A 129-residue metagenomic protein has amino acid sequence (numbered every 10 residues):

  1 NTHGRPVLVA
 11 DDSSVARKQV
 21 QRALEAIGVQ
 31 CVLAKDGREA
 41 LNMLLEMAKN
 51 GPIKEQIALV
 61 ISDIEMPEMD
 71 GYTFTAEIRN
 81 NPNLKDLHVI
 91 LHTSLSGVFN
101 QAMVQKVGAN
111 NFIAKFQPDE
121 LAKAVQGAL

Functional and structural regions predicted by a protein language model:
N1-P6, Q21, K49-Q56, P118-L129: Non-catalytic signal-transmission and effector/linker regions of two-component phosphorelay proteins
K18-A26: Charged docking surfaces used in two-component/phosphorelay signaling
L33-L59: Acidic, metal-coordinating helix/loop segments flanking the phosphotransfer/catalytic sites of two-component signaling
D36-E39, D70-F74: Acidic catalytic/metal-coordinating carboxylates
S62-D63: Active-site T/S-Asp motif of two-component receiver
M66: Receiver (REC) domain active-site loop signature in two-component systems and cognate sites in sensor histidine kinases
T73, L95-A114, D119-K123: Alpha4 helix (beta4-alpha4-beta5 surface) of REC/receiver domains from two-component response regulators
